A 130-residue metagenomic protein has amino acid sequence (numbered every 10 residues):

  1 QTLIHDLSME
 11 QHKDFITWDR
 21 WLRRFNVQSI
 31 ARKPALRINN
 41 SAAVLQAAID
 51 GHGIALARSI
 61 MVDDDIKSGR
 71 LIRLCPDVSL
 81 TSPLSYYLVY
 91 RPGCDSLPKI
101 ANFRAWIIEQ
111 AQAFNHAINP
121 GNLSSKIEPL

Functional and structural regions predicted by a protein language model:
T2-F25: Secondary-structure junction motif
L7-E10, L36, V78, P92: Structured beta->alpha junctions
Q11-W18, S59, S96, I100: A structural signal for well-ordered alpha-helical scaffolds and beta->alpha junctions
S29-R73, V78-T81: Hydrophobic hinge/microswitch elements
D63-D64, S68, D77-L130: C-terminal effector-binding regulatory domain of bacterial HTH transcription factors
